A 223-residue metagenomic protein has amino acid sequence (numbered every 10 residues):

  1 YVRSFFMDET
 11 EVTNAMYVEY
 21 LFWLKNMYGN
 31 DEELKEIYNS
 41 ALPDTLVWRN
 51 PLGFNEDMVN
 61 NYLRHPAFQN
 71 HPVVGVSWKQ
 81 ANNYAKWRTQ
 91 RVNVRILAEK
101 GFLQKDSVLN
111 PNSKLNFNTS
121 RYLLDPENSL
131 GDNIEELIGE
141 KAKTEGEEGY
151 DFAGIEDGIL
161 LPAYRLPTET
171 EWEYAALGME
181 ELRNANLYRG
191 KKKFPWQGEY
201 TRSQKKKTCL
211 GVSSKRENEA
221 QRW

Functional and structural regions predicted by a protein language model:
Y1-V59, Q69-V92: A short glycine-rich, aromatic-capped structural motif
D57-A67, P72, V76-W223: Functional-site microenvironments in short loops/helix caps that host divalent-cation chemistry
